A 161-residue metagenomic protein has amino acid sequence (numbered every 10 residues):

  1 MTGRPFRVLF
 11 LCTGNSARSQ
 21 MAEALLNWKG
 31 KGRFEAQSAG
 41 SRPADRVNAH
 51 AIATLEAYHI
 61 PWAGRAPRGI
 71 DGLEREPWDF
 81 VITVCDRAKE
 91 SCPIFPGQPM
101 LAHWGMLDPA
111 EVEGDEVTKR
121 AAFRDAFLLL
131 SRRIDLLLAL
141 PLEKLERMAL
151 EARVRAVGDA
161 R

Functional and structural regions predicted by a protein language model:
M1-D71: Conserved active-site segments centered on acidic
S16, D86-K89, D108: Short glycine-rich anion-binding loops that position phosphate/pyrophosphate groups of nucleotides and phosphorylated
Q20-A22, N48, K89-I94, E113: Short glycine-/acidic-enriched loop or helix-start segments at secondary-structure transitions that form or flank
S41-P43, A88, K144: Short histidine/acidic/glycine/proline-rich micro-motifs that form metal- and phosphate-coordinating active-site loops
R75-P77: Alpha-helix C-terminal capping/helix-to-coil transition sites in glycosyltransferase folds
F80: Short, Asp-centered acidic motifs that coordinate Mg2+ and/or phosphate in catalytic or ligand-binding sites
T83-V84, H103: Redox-cofactor binding/interface segments in oxidoreductases and associated redox assembly factors
C92-R161: Phosphate-binding/catalytic loops
